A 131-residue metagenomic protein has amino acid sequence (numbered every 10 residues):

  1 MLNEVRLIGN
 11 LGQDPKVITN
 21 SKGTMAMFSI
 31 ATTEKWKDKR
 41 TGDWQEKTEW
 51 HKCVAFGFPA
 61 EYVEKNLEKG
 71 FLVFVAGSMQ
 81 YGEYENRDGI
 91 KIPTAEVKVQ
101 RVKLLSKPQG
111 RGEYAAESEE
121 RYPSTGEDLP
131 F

Functional and structural regions predicted by a protein language model:
M1-N3, I18-K22, K39-W44, G89-I90 (+1 more regions): Acidic, gly/ser/pro-rich intrinsically disordered tails
L2, M25-M27, W50, T94 (+1 more regions): Hydrophobic residues on conserved beta-strands that form the core of alpha/beta folds
V5-L11, I30, K69-Y81, V99-V102: OB-fold and OB-like beta-barrel modules that bind single-stranded nucleic acids
D14-K16, T33-K35, K39, G82-Y84 (+1 more regions): Short coil/turn motifs at secondary-structure junctions
K16-T32, P93: Short aromatic-glycine-enriched beta-strand elements
W36, W50-H51, F74: Tryptophan-centric aromatic hotspots in well-structured domains and transmembrane helices
R40-K65: A beta-strand/beta-hairpin structural motif
F56-I92: Beta-rich strand-turn-strand
